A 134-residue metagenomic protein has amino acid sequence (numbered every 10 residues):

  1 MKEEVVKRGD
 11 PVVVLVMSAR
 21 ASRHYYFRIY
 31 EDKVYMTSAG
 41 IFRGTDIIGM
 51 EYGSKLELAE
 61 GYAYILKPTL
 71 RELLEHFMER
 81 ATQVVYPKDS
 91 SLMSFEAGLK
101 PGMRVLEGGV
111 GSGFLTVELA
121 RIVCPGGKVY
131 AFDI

Functional and structural regions predicted by a protein language model:
M1-K67: N-terminal auxiliary segments of SAM/dcSAM-dependent transferases
E3-E4, A21, F77-S91: Conserved SAM-binding loop and adjacent beta-strand
Y30, V84-R104: Conserved alpha-helix/loop element of class I SAM-dependent methyltransferases that forms part of the SAM/SAH-binding
G61-R80: P-loop NTP-binding catalytic core
K100-G111, Y130: Conserved class I S-adenosyl-L-methionine
S112-P125: Conserved SAM-binding loop of SAM-dependent methyltransferases across substrates and taxa, primarily the Class I
F132-I134: Conserved acidic E/D residue at the C-terminus of a beta-strand in Rossmann-like folds
